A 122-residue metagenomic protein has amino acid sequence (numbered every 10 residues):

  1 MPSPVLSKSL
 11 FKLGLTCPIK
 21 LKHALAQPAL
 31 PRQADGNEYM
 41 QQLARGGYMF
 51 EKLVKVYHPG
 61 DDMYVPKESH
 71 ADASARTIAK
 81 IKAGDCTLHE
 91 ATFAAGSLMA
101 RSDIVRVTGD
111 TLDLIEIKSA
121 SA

Functional and structural regions predicted by a protein language model:
M1-L112: Metal-dependent nuclease catalytic cores that hydrolyze phosphodiester bonds in DNA/RNA, characterized by
D110-A122: A conserved hydrophobic secondary-structure block that centers on an alpha-helix together with its immediately flanking
